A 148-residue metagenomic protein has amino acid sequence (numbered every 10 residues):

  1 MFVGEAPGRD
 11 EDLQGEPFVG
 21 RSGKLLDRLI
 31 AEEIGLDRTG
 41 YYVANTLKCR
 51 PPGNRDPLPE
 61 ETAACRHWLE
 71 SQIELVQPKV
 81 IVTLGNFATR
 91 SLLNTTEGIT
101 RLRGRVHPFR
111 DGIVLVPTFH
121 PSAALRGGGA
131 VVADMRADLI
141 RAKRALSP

Functional and structural regions predicted by a protein language model:
M1-P148: A polyanion-binding, active-site-adjacent surface
